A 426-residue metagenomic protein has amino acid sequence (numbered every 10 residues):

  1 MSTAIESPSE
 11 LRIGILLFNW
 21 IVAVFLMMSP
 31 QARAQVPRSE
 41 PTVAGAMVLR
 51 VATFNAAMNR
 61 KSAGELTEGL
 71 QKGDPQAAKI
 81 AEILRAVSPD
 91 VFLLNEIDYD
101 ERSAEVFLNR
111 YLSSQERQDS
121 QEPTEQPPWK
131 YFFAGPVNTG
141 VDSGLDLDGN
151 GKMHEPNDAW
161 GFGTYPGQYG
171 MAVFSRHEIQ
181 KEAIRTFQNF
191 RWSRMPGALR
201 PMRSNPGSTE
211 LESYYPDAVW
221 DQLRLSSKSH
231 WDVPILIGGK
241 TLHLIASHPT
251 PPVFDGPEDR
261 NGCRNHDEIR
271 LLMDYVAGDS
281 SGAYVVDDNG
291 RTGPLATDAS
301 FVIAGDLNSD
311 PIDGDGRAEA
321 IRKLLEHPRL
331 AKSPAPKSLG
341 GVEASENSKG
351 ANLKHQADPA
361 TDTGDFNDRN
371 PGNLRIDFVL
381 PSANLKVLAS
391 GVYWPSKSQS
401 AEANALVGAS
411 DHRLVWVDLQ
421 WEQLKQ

Functional and structural regions predicted by a protein language model:
M1-G14: N-terminal secretory signal peptides that target proteins for export/translocation
L16-M28: Bacterial N-terminal signal peptides
A32-V173, R200-R224, G238-L242, D255-P257 (+5 more regions): N-terminal, active-site-proximal structural segment of metallo-dependent hydrolase catalytic domains
Q35-V36, E178-T186, F190-P196, P234-L236 (+3 more regions): Metal-dependent phosphoester-hydrolase catalytic domains
G73-P75, T139-G140, F162, S204 (+6 more regions): Sequence/structural signature of beta-propeller domains
R85-P89, I97, R102, V106-E116 (+7 more regions): Sec-exported extracytoplasmic/periplasmic mature domains
Q180-L242, S281-V286: A surface/extracellular/periplasmic glyco- and lipid-processing/surface-interacting theme
L244, P249-P251, D259-N265: Glycine-rich, aromatic-lined ligand/substrate-binding cores of catalytic and carbohydrate-binding domains
